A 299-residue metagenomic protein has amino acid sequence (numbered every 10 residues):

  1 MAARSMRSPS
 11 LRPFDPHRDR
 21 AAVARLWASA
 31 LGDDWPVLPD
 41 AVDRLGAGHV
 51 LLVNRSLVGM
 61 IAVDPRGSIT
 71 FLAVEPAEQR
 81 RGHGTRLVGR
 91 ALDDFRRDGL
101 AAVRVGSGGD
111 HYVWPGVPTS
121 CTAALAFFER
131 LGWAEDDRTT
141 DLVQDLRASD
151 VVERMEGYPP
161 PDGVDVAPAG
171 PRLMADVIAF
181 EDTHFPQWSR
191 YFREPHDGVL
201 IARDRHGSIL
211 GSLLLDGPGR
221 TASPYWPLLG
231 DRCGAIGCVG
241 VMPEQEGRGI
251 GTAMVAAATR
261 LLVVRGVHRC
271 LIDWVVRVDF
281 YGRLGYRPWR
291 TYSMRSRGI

Functional and structural regions predicted by a protein language model:
M1-R7, G89-D162, R295-R297: Acyl-donor-binding surface of acyltransferase catalytic domains
A2-A41, V50, L57, T139 (+2 more regions): Short amphipathic alpha-helix that is part of the acyltransferase structural core
A30-G48, V53-N54, V58-G67, F71 (+1 more regions): A conserved beta-strand-loop-helix scaffold within acyl/acetyltransferase catalytic domains
G59, D137-T140, L210-G211, R290: A structural microfeature
I69, V103-V105, I236, C270-D273: Conserved hydrophobic beta-strand within the GNAT/NAT acetyltransferase core sheet that lines the active-site cleft
V74, R80-R97, C238-V241, G247-R260 (+3 more regions): Conserved acetyl-CoA-binding loop-helix of GNAT-fold acetyltransferases
V255, V275-V276, I299: Short glycine/proline-centered loop/turn elements that form peptide/ligand docking sites
